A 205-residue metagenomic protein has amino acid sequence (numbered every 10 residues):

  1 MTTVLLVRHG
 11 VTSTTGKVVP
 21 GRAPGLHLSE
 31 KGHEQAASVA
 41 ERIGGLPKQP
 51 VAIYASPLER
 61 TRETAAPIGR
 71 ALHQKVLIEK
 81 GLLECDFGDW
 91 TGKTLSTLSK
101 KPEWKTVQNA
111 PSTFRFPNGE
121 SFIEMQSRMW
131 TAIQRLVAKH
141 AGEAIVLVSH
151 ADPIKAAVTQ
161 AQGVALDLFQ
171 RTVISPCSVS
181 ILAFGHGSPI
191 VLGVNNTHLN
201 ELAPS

Functional and structural regions predicted by a protein language model:
M1-T3, V39, G45, I78 (+4 more regions): Acidic, low-complexity terminal tails and accessory targeting/binding regions of phosphate-metabolizing enzymes
T2, V7-Q74: Active-site-proximal alpha-helix that buttresses catalytic centers in soluble enzyme cores
V4, V51, L136, E143-S149: Generic beta-sheet signal
G10, A151, T197: Active-site metal-binding loops of divalent metal-dependent hydrolases
A55-S56, S127, V148-S149: Short beta-strand scaffold positions
R60, P153-I154: Alpha-helix capping/helix-boundary segments
R70-W130, A183, I190-G193, P204-S205: Phosphate-handling substructures
